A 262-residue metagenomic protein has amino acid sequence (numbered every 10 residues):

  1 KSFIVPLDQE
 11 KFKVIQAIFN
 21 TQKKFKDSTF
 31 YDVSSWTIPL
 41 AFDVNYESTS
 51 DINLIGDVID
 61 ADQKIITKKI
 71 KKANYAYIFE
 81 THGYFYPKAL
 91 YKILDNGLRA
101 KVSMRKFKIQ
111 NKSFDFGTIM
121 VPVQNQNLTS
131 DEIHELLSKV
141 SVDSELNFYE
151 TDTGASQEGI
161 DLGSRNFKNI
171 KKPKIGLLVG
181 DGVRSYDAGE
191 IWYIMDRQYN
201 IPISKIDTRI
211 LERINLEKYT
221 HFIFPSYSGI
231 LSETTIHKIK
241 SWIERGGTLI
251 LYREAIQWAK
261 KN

Functional and structural regions predicted by a protein language model:
K1-N262: Intrinsic-disorder/low-complexity accessory segments
